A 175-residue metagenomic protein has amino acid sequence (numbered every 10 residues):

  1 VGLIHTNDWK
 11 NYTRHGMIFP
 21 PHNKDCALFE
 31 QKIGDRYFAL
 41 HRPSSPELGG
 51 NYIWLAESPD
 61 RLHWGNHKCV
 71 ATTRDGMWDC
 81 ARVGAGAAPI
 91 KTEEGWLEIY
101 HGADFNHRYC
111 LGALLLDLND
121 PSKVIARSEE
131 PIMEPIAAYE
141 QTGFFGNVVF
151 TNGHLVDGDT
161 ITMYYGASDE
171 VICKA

Functional and structural regions predicted by a protein language model:
V1-A27, Q31-A81, I90-F144, G158-I161 (+1 more regions): Beta-rich carbohydrate-recognition and catalytic domains
C26, A87, F150-N152: Structural signature of WD-repeat beta-propeller blades
T142, G146-N152: A short, hydrophobic/aromatic-rich structural module that often spans a beta strand with its adjoining loop
H154-V156: Electrostatic interaction modules used in gene-expression and signaling proteins
